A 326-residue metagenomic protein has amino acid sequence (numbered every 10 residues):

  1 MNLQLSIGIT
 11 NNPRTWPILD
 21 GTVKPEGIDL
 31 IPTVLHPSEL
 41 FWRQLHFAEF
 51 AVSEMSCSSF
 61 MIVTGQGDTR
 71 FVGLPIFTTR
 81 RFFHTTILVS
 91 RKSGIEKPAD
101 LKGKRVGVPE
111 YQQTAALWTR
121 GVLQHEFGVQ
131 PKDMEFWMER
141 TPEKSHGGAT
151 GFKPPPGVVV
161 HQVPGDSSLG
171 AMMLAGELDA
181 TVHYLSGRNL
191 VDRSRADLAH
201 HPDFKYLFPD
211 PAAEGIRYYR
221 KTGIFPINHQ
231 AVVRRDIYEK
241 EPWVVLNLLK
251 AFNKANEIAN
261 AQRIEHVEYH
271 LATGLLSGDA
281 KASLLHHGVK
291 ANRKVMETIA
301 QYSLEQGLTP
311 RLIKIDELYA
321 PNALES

Functional and structural regions predicted by a protein language model:
M1-S6, I95-R105, E305, P310-L312: Immediate post-signal peptide segment of exported/extracytoplasmic ligand-binding proteins
Q4-T15: Extracytoplasmic "Venus flytrap"
P13-S145: Short, glycine-/small- and polar/acidic-enriched structural segments that line small-molecule recognition paths
P32-R43, E96, M134-A171, K314-E325: Short helix-initiation/N-cap motifs at beta->coil->alpha
G147-A261: Pocket-lining segment of extracytoplasmic ligand-binding domains
V232, I237-E305: Secondary-structure end/capping motifs
K290-S326: Long, low-complexity C-terminal extensions of enzymes
